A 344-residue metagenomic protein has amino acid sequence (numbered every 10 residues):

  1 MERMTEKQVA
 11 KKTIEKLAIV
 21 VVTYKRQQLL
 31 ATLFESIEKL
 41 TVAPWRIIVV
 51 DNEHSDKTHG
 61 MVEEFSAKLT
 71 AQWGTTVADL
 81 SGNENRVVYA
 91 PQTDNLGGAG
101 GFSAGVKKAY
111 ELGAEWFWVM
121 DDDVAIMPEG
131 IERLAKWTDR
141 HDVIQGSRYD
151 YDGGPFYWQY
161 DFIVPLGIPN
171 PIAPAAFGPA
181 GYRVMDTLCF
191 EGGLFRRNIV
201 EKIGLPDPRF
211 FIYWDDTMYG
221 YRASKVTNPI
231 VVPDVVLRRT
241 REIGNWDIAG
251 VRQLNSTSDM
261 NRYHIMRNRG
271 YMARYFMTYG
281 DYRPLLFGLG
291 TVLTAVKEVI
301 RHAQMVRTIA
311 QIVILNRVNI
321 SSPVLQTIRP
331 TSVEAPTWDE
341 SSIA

Functional and structural regions predicted by a protein language model:
E35-P44: Short, acidic, metal-binding catalytic loop of nucleotide-sugar glycosyltransferases
S36, D51-V62, V124: A conserved acidic beta->alpha catalytic loop
Y89-L112: Glycine-rich, basic loop-to-helix element that forms the pyrophosphate-binding segment of sugar-nucleotide handling
A114-D123: Short beta-strand-to-loop acidic/aromatic patch adjacent to the donor-nucleotide binding site
P128-Q159: Conserved donor NDP-sugar-binding/catalytic core segment of glycosyltransferases
G193, I199-G204, R209-V235: A short, conserved alpha-helix in the catalytic core of glycosyltransferases
P229-Q304: Active-site-adjacent helix/loop segment of glycosyltransferases that harbors family-specific signature motifs
Y275-A344: Non-catalytic, C-terminal membrane-associated alpha-helical segments of glycosyltransferases
